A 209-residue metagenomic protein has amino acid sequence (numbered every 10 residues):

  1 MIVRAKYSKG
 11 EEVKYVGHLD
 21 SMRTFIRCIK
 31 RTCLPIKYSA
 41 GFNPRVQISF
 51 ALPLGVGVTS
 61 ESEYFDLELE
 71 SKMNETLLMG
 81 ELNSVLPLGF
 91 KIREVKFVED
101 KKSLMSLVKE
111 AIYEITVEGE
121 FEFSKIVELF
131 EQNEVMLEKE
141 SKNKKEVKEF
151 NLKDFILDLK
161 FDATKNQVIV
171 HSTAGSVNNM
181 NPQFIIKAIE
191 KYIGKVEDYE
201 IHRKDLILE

Functional and structural regions predicted by a protein language model:
M1, G17, I26, K30: Active-site-proximal cofactor/substrate-binding loop regions of enzyme domains
M1, T32-L34, P44-V46, E61-F65 (+3 more regions): A generic structural signal for short beta-strands and their flanking turns/coil linkers
V3-S8, L67, K109-V117: Short glycine-/aliphatic-rich beta-strand segments at the starts of folded cytosolic domains
T24, C28-L34, E81, V85 (+1 more regions): Generic non-transmembrane alpha-helical segments
C33-Y38, L77: Flexible helix-coil linker/hinge segments at domain or subdomain boundaries
Y38-L69, E99: Short, charge-patterned binding micro-sites
E75-E209: An aromatic-glycine-centered, glycine-rich loop/turn in mixed alpha/beta architecture
